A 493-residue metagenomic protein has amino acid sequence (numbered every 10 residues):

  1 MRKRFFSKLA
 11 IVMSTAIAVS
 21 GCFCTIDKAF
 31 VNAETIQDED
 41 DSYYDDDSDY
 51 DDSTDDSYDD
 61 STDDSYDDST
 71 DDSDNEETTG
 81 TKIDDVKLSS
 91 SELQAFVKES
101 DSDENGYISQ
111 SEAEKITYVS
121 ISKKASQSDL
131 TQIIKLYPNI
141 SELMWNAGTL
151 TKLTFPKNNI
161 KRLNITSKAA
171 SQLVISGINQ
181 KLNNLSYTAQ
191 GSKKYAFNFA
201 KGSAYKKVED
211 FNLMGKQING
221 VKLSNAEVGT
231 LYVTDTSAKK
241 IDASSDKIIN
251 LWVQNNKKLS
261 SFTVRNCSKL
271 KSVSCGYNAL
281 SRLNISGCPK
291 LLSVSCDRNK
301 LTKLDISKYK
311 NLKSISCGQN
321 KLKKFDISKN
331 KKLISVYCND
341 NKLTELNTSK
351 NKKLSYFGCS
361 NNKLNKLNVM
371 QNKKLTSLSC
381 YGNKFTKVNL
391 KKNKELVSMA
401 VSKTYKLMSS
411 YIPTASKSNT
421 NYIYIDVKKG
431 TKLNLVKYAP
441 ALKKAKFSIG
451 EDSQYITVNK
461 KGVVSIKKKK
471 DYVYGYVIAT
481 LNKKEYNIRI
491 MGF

Functional and structural regions predicted by a protein language model:
R2-K3, I11, I26-D41, D68-T154 (+4 more regions): N-terminal capping/linker segments that flank leucine-rich repeat
M13, I17-T25: Hydrophobic core
D38-E76, D242, N284, D305 (+4 more regions): Asp/Glu-rich intrinsically disordered low-complexity tracts
Y43-Y44, D49-Y50, Y58, Y66 (+12 more regions): Tyrosine-centered aromatic motifs in long, intrinsically disordered, low-complexity repeat arrays
V119, L143, L163, N183-Y187 (+13 more regions): Conserved hydrophobic beta-strand positions in leucine-rich repeat
L130-I134, K152-F155, L173-S176, A196-G202 (+11 more regions): The feature encodes a structural signal of leucine-rich repeats
C288, Y309, N330, N351 (+3 more regions): Short proline/glycine-enriched turn/loop motifs at strand-loop junctions of beta-rich domains
